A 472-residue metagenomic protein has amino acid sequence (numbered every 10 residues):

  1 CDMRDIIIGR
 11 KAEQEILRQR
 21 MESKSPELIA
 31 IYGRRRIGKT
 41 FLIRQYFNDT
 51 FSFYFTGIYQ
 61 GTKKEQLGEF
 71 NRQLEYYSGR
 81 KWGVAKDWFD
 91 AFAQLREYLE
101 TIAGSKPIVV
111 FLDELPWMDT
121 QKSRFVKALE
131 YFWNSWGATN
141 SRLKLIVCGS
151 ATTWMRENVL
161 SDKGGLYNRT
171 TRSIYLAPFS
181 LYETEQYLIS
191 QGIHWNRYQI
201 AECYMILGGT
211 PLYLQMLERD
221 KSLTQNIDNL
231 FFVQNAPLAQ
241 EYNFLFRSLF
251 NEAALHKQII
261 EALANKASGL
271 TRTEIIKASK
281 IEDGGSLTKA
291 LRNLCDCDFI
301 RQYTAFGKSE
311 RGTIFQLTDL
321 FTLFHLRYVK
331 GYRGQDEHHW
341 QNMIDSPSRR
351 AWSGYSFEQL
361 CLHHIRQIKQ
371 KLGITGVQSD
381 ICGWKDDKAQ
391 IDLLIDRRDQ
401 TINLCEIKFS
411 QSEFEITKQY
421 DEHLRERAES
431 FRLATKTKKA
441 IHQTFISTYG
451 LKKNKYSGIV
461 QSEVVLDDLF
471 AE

Functional and structural regions predicted by a protein language model:
C1-M343, Q443: Phosphate-binding site recognition
I6, F306, T313-E472: A cross-kingdom feature that marks ATP-driven nucleic-acid transaction machinery
